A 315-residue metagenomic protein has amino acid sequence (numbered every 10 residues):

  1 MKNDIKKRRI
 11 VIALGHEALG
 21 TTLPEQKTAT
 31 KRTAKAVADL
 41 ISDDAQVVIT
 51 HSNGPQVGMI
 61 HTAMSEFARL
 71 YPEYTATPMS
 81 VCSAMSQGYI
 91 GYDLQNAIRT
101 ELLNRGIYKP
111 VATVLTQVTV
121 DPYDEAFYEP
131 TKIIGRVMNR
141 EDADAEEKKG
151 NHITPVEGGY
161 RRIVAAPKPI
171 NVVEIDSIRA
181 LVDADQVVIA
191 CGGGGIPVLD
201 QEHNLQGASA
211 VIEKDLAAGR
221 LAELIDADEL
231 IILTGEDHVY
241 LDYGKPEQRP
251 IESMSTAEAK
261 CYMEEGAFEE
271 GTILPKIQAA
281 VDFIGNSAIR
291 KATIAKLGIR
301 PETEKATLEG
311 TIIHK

Functional and structural regions predicted by a protein language model:
K2-K315: C-terminal catalytic "cap/lid" subdomain
